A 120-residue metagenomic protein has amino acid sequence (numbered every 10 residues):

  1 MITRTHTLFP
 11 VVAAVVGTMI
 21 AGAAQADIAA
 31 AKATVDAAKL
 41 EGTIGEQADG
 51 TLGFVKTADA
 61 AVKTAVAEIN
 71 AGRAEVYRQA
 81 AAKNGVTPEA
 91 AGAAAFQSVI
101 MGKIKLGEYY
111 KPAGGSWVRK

Functional and structural regions predicted by a protein language model:
I2-V11: Bacterial N-terminal signal peptides that target proteins for export
H6-T7, D49-G50, A67: Short hydrophobic/aromatic-rich motifs at helix boundaries and adjacent loops
P10-M19: Bacterial N-terminal signal peptides
A21-A23: N-terminal signal peptide c-region/cleavage motif recognized by signal peptidases
I28-T64, K83-N84, P88-K120: Amphipathic, charged alpha-helical segments and their helix-to-coil junctions in extracytoplasmic/peripheral assemblies
V66-A81: Short, well-ordered alpha-helical segments
